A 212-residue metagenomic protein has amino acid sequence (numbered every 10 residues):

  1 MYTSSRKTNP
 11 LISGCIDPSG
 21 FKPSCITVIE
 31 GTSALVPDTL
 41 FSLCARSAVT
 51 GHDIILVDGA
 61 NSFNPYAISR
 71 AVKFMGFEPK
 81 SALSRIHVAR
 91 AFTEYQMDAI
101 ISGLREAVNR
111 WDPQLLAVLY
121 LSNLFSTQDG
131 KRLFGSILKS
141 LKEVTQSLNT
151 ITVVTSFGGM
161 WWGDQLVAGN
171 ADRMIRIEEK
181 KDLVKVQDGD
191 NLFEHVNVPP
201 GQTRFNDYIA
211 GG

Functional and structural regions predicted by a protein language model:
M1-K73: The Walker A/P-loop phosphate-binding site
T8-D17, M97-R105, L141: Generic hydrophobic alpha-helical segments
G20-F21, R46-V49, E78-S81, V108-W111 (+1 more regions): Conserved catalytic network of the ASCE P-loop NTPase/AAA+ motor domain
P23-C25, G51, L83, L148 (+1 more regions): Short, well-ordered alpha-helix to beta-strand connector turns
T27-I29, I55-V57, H87-A89, V153 (+1 more regions): Hydrophobic/aromatic beta-strand patches that form the interior of the parallel beta-sheet core in alpha/beta enzyme
D58-T127: Conserved inter-motif catalytic segment of the P-loop NTP-binding fold
N109-R173: P-loop NTPase motor core
V144-G212: Phosphate-binding/switch region of NTP-binding enzymes
